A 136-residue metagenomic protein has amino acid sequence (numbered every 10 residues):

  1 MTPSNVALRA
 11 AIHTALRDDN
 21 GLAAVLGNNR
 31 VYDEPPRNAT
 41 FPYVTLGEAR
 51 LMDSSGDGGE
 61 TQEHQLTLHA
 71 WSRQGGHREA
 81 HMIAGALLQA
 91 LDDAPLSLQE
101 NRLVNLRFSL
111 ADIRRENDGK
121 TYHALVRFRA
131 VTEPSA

Functional and structural regions predicted by a protein language model:
M1-G56, A94, L98-Q99: Small/polar-rich, solvent-exposed N-terminal microdomains that initiate assembly or binding
S4, L8, E79, K120: Conserved acidic
L16, G56, T61, H81-A86: Hydrophobic alpha-helical segments
G27-G76, V104-D112, N117, R127-R129: Short, solvent-exposed beta-alpha or beta-beta edge segments that form flexible loop/patches at the rim of ligand
W71-D93: Mid-chain, well-packed structural core segment of small domains
Q89-A136: Acidic-leaning, charged glycine-interspersed low-complexity segments
